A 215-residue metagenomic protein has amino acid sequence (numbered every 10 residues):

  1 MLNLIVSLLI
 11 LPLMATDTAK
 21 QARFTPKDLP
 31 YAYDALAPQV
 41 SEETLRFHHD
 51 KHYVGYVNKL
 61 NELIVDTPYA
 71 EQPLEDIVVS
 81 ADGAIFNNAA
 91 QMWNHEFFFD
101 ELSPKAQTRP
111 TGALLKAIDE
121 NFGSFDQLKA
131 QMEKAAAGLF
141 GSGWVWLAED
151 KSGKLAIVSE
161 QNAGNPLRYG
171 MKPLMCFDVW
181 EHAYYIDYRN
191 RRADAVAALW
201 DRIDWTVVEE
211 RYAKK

Functional and structural regions predicted by a protein language model:
M1-S7: Sec-dependent signal peptide recognition, specifically the positively charged N-region followed immediately by
S7-T16: Hydrophobic h-region of N-terminal signal peptides that target proteins for export in Gram-negative bacteria
T16-K215: Feature for soluble, non-membrane regions of globular proteins
